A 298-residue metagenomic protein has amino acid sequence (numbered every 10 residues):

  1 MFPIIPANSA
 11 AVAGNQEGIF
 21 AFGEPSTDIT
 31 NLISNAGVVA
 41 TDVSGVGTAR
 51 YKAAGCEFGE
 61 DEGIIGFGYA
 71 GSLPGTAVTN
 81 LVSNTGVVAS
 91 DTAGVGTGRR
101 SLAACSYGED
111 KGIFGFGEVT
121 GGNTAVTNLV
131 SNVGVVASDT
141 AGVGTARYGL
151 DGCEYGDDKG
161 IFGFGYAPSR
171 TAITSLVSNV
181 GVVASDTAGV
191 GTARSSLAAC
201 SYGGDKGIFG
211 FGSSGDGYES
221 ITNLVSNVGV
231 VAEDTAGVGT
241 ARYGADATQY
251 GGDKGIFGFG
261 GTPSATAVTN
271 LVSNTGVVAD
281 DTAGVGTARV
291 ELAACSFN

Functional and structural regions predicted by a protein language model:
M1-N298: Polar, enzyme-active/binding microenvironments
